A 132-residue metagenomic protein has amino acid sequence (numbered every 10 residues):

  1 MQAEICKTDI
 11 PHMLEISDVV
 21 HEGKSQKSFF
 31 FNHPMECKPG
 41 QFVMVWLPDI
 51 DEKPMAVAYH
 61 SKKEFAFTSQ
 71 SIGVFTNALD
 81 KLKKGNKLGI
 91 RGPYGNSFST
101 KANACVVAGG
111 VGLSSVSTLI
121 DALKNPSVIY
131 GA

Functional and structural regions predicted by a protein language model:
Q2-K84: Ferredoxin-reductase
V74-A132: FNR/FR-type flavoprotein reductase catalytic core
